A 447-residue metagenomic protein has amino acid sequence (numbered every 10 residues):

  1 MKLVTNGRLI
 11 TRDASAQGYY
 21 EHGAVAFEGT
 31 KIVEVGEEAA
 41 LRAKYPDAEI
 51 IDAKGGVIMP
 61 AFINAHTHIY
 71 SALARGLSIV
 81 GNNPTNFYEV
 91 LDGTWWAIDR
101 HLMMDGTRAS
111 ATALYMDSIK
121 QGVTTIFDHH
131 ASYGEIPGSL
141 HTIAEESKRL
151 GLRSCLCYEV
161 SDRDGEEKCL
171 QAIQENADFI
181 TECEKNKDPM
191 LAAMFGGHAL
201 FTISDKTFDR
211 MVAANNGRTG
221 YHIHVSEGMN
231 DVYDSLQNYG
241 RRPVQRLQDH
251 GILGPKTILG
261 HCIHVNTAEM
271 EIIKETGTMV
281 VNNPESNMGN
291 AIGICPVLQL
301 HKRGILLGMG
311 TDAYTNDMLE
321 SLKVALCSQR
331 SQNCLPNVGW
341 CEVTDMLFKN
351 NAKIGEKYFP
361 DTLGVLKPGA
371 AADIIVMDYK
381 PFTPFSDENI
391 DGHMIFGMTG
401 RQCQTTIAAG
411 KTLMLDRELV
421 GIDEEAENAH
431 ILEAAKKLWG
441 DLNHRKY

Functional and structural regions predicted by a protein language model:
M1-K44, G56-V57, K446: N-terminal metal-binding scaffold of metallo-dependent hydrolase/deaminase domains
K2-L9, R42-E89, D105, T112 (+1 more regions): Replace "His-x-His-based motif
D13, A371-N428: C-terminal cap of metal-dependent C-N hydrolases
L73-T107, D164-G165, M229-K256, T276-M279 (+1 more regions): Active-site gating loops and adjacent loop-to-helix segments of metal-dependent hydrolytic enzymes
L77-H129, G134-L152, Q174-N186, L432-K437 (+1 more regions): Alpha-helical scaffold segments that flank or form the walls of functional sites
H130-I263: Metal-coordinating catalytic core of metallo-dependent amide/deamination hydrolases
G151, N215-G220, I252-P255, I272-V281 (+2 more regions): Glycine-enriched alpha-helix->loop->beta-strand junction motifs that scaffold or abut catalytic
D249-K256, P296-P381, I395-T399: His/Asp/Glu-enriched, well-ordered alpha-helical/loop segment that forms or immediately abuts the divalent-metal
